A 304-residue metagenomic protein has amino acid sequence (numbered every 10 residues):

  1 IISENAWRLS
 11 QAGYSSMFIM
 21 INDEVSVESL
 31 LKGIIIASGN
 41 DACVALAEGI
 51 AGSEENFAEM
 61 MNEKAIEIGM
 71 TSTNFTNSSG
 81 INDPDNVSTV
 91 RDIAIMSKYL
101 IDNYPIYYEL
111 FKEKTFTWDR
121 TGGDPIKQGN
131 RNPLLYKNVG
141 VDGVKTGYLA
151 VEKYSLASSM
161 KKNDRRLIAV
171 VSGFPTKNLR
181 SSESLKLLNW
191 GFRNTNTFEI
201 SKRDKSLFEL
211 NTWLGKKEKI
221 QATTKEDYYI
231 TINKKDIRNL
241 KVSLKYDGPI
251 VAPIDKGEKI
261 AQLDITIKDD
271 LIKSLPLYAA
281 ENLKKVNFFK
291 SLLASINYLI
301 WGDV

Functional and structural regions predicted by a protein language model:
I1-D102: Active-site-adjacent loops and short helices of periplasmic peptidoglycan-processing enzymes
M70-T71, D85-V87, R91-V304: Domain-terminus/edge residues, biased toward the C-terminal soluble/receptor-binding domains of extracytoplasmic
